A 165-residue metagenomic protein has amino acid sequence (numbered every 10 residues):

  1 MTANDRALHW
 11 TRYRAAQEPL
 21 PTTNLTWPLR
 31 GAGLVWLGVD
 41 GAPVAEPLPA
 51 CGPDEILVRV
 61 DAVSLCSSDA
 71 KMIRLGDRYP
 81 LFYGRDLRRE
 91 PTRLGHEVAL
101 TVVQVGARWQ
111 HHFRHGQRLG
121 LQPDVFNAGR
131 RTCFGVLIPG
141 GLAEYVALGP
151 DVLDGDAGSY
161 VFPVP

Functional and structural regions predicted by a protein language model:
N4-A7, L20-W27: Short structural boundary motif marking the start of a folded domain
Y13-A15, D86-E90, R131-V136: Short, P/G- and charge-enriched loop/turn segments at secondary-structure junctions
W36-P47: Short glycine/threonine/proline-enriched tight-turn/helix- or strand-capping micro-motif at secondary-structure
P43, L57, A99-T101, Y145-A147 (+1 more regions): Conserved hydrophobic/aromatic beta-strand scaffold that supports enzyme active sites
P47-V63, R78-F126: Glycine-rich beta-strand-centered segment in the early N-terminal region that forms part of a ligand/cofactor-binding
C66: Short cysteine clusters
K71-Y79: Short Gly/aromatic-enriched secondary-structure transition segments
V125-P165: NAD(P)H dinucleotide-binding glycine-rich loop of Rossmann-like/cofactor-binding domains, especially the beta1-alpha1
